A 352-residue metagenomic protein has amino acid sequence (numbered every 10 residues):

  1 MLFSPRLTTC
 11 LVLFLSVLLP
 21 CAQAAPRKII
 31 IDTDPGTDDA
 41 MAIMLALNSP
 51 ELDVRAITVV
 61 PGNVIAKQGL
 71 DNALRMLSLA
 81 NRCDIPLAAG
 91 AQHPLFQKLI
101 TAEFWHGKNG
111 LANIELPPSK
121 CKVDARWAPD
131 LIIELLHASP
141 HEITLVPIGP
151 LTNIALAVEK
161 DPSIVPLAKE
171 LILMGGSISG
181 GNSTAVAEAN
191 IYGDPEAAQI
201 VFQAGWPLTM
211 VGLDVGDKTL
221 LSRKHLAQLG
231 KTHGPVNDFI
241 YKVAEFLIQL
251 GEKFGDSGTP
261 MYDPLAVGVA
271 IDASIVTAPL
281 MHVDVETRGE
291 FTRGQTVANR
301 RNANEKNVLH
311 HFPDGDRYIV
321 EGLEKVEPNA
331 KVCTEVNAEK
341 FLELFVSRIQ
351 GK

Functional and structural regions predicted by a protein language model:
M1-L11: Bacterial N-terminal signal peptides that target proteins for export
T9-P20: Bacterial N-terminal signal peptides
A25-R27, M44-L45, D53-V54, Y192 (+1 more regions): Conformational coupling and interaction surfaces
A25-T33, T37-R75, N109, E115-K218 (+1 more regions): Active-site histidine-anchored catalytic micro-motif
R27-I29, L70-A138, V320, K325-V332 (+2 more regions): Metal-dependent C-N hydrolase catalytic cores
L77-N81, L136, P140, G205 (+2 more regions): Structural signal for hydrophobic packing residues in well-ordered secondary-structure cores of soluble enzyme domains
L87, V201, V267: A residue-level signal for conserved active-site and pocket-lining positions in enzyme catalytic cores
